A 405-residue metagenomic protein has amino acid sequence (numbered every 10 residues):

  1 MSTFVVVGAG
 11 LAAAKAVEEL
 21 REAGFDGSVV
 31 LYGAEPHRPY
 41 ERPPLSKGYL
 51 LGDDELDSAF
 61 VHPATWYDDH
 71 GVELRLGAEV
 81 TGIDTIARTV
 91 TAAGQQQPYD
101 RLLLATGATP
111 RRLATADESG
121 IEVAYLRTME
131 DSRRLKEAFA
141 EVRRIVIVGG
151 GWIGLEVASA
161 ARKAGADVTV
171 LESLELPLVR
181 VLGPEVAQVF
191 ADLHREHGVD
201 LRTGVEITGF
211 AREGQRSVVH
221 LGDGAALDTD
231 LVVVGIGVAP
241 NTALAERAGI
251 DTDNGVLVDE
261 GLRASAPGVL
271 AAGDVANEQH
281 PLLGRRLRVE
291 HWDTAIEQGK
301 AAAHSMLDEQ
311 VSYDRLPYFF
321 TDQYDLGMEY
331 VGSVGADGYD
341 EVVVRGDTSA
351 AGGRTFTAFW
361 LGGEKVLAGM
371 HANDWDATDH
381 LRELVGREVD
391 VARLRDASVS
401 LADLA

Functional and structural regions predicted by a protein language model:
M1-V5, F60-V146, H220-G222, V233-G235 (+3 more regions): FAD-binding core/adjacent interface of flavoenzyme oxidoreductases
S2-E73, A160-V181: Beta1-alpha1 glycine-rich phosphate/pyrophosphate-binding loop at the start of Rossmann-like nucleotide-binding domains
S2-T3, E22, V275-W375: Mid-to-C-terminal Rossmann-like scaffold of FAD/NAD(P)H-dependent oxidoreductases
G8-L11, R127-T128, V148-I153: Glycine-rich Rossmann-fold phosphate-binding loop(s) that bind the pyrophosphate of adenine dinucleotide cofactors
D26-S28, L74-T91, Q97, A164-E260: A Rossmann-like FAD-binding core segment of flavoenzymes
S119-V142, V218-H220, A225-A301: FAD-site-proximal beta/loop scaffold in flavoenzymes
R134-L182, V186: Rossmann-like NAD(P)H-binding beta-loop-alpha module
L135, V391-A405: Cysteine/selenocysteine-centered motifs that mediate thiol-based redox chemistry or coordinate metal-sulfur cofactors
